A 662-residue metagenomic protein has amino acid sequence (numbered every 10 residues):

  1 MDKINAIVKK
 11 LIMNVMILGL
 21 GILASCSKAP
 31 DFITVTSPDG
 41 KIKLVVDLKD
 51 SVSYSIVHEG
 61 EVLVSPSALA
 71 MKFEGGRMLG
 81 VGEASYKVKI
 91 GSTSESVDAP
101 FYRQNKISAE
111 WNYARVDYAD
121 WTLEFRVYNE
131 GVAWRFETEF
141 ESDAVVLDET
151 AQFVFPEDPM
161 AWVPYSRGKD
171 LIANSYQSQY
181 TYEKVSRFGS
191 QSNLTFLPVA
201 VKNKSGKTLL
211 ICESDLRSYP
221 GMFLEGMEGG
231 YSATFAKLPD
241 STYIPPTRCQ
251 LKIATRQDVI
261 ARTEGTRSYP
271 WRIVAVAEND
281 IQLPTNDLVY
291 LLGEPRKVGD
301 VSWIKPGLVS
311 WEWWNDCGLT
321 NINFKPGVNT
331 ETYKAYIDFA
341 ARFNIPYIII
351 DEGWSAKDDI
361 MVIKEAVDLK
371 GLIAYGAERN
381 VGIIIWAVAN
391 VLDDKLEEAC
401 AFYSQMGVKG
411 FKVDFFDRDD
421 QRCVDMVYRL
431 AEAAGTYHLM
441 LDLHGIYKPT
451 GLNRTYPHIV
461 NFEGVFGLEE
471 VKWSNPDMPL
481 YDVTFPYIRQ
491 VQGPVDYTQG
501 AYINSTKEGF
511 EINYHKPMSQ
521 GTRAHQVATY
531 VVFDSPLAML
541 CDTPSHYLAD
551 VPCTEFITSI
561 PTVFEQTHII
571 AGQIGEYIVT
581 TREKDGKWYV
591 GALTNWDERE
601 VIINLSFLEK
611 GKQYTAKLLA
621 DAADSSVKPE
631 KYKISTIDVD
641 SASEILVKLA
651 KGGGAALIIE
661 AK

Functional and structural regions predicted by a protein language model:
D2-V15: Bacterial N-terminal signal peptides that target proteins for export
A24-S25: C-terminal motif of bacterial Sec signal peptides marking the signal peptidase cleavage site
P30-L291, R296: N-terminal accessory beta-strand-rich subdomains and adjacent acidic, glycine-rich linkers that precede catalytic cores
V116, D542-Y589, L593, S626-E630: Glycan-recognition and catalytic regions of carbohydrate-active enzymes
I260-P346: An acidic-aromatic substrate-binding cleft motif
I350-T522: Aromatic- and carboxylate-enriched substrate-binding clefts and catalytic-loop regions of carbohydrate-active enzymes
I574-K612, A655-A656: Carbohydrate-binding surface patches
T636-K662: C-terminal beta-strand-rich structural cap/linker in extracellular carbohydrate-active enzymes
